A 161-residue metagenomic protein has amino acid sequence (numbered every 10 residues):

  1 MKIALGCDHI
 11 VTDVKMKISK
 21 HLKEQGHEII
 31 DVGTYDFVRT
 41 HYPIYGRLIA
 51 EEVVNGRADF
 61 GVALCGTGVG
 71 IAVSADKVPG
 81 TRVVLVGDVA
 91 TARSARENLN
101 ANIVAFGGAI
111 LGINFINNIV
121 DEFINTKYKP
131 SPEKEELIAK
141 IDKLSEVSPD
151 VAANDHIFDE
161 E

Functional and structural regions predicted by a protein language model:
M1-K15, H41-I44: Accessory recognition modules or surfaces
A4-G6, I10-T12, V89-E161: C-terminal binding/interaction regions
D13-I29, I44, L48, V54-N55 (+1 more regions): Patatin-like phospholipase
M16-S19, V73-K77, E97, N117-N118: Short amphipathic alpha-helical segments
Q25, V78-P79, L99: Short, structured coil segments at secondary-structure junctions
E28-R39: A short beta-strand-loop structural module common to alpha/beta enzyme folds
Y45, I49-V86: Helix-adjacent hinge/juxtasegments
